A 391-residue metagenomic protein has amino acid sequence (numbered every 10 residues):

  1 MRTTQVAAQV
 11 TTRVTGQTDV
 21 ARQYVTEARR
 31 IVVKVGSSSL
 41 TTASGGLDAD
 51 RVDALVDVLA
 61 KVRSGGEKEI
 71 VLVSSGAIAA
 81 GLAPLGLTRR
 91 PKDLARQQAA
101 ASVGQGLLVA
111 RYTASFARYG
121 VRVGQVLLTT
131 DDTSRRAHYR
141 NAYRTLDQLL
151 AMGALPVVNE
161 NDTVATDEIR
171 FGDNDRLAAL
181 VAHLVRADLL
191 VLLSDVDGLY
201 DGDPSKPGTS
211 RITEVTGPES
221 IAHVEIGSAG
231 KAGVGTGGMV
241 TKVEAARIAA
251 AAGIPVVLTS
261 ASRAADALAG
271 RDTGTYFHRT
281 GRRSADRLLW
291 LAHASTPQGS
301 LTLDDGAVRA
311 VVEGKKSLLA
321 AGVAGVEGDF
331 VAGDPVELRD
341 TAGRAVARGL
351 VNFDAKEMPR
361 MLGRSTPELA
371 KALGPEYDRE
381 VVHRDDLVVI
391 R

Functional and structural regions predicted by a protein language model:
R2-R90, L94-R122, V126-R391: C-terminal catalytic "cap/lid" subdomain
